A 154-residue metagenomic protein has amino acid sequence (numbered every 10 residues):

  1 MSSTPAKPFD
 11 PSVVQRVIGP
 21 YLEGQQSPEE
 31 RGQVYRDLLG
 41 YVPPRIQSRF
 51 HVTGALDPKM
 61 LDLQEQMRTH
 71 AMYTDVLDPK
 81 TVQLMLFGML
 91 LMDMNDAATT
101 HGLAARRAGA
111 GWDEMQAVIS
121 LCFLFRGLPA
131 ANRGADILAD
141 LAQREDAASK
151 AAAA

Functional and structural regions predicted by a protein language model:
M1-P79, R133-A154: Acidic, glycine/proline-rich low-complexity segments that act as flexible tails and inter-domain linkers
L56-Q66, D96-R107: Acidic-glycine-rich active-site phosphate/pyrophosphate-binding loop
L77-D78, G109-D113: Helix N-cap / loop-to-helix initiation motif
T81-D96: Amphipathic, charged-and-aliphatic alpha-helical interface segments that function as noncatalytic docking
D93-L103, C122-I137: Short amphipathic alpha-helical segments at helix boundaries and their inter-helical linkers
Q116-S120: Beta-strand segments within the central parallel beta-sheet cores of soluble alpha/beta enzyme folds
